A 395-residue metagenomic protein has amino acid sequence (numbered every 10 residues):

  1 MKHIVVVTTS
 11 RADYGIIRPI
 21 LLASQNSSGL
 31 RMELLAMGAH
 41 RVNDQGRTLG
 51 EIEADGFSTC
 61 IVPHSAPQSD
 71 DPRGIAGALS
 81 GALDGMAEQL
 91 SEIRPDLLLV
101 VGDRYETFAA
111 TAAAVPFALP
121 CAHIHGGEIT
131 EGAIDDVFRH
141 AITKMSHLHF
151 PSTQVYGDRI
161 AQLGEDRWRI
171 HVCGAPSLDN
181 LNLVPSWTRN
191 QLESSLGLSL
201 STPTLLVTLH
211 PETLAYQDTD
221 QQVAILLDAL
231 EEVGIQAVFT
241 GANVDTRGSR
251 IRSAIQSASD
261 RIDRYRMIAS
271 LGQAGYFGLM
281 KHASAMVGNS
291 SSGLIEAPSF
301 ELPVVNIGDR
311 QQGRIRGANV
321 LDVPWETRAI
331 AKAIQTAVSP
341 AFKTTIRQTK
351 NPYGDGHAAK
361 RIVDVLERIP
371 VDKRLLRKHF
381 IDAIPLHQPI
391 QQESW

Functional and structural regions predicted by a protein language model:
M1-W395: Nucleotide-activated sugar donor-binding and catalytic core shared by glycosyltransferases and related lipid-linked
